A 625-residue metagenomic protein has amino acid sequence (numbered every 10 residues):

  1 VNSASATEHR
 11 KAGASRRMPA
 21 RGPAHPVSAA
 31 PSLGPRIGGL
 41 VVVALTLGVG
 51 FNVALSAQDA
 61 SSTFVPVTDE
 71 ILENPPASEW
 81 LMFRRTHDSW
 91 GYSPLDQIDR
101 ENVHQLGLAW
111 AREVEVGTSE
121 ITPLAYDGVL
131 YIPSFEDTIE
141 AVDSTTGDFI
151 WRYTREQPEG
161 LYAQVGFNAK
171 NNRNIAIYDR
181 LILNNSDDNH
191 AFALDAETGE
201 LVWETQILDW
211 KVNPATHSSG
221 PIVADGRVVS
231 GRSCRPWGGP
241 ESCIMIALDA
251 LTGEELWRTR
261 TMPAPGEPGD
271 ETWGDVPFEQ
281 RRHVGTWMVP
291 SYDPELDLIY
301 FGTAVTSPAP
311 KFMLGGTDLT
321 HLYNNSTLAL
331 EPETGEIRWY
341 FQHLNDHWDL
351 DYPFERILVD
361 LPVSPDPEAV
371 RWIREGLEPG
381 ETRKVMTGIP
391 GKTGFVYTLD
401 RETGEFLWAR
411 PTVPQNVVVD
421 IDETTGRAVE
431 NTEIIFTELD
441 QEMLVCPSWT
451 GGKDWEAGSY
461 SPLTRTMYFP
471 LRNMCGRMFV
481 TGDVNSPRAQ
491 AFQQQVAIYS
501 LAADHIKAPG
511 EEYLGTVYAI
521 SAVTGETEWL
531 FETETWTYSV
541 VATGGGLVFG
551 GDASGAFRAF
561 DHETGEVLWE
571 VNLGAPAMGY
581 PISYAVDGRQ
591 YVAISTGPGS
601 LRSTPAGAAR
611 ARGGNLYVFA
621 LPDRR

Functional and structural regions predicted by a protein language model:
I37-N52: Bacterial N-terminal signal peptides
D59-V114, T118, D148-Q164, E200-D209 (+10 more regions): Aromatic (tryptophan-biased) beta-strands that constitute blades/sheets of beta-rich domains
W80-R84, V116-T138, Q164-A191, P214-G239 (+10 more regions): Repeat-blade elements of multi-bladed beta-propeller folds
L194, S242-E254, T320-T334, L399-G404 (+2 more regions): Beta-propeller blade signature
D346-H347, Y352-E355, V413-V417, S448 (+2 more regions): Conserved blade-ending motifs and adjacent loop-strand segments that build the rim/top face of beta-propeller domains
I357-V413, V417-V418, E438-S448, L621: Phosphate/diphosphate-binding loops
R374, P509-E566: Loop/turn-rich, solvent-exposed surfaces of beta-rich toroidal or solenoidal domains
I582-R625: Blade-level signature of beta-propeller repeat domains, shared across WD40, Kelch, NHL, RCC1 and BNR/Asp-box propellers
